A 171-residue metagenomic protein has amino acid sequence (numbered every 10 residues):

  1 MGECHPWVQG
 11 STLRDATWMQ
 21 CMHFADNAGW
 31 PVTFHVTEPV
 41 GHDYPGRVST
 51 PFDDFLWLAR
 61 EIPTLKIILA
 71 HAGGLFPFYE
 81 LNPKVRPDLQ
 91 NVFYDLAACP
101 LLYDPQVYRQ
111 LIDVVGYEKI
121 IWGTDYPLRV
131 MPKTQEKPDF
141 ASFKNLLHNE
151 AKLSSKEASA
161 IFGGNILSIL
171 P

Functional and structural regions predicted by a protein language model:
M1, A25, H71, Y94 (+3 more regions): Divalent metal-coordination and catalytic microenvironments
M1-Q20, F24-A28, S142, H148 (+1 more regions): Mid-domain alpha/beta scaffold segments of enzyme catalytic cores
P6-V8, T37-G41, P127-R129: A short, flexible beta-alpha/helix-coil linker loop
V8, G74-F76, P100, P127 (+1 more regions): Residue-level detector of flexible, active-site-proximal loop/helix-junction positions within diverse enzyme catalytic
Q9, G46, C99, Q135 (+2 more regions): Short, surface-exposed alpha-helical recognition segments that flank or form part of ligand/macromolecule-binding
R14-W122: Catalytic pocket-lining loop regions of alpha/beta-barrel enzymes, especially the amidohydrolase/enolase/GH5 lineages
V114-I121, V130-P171: Mid-to-C-terminal alpha-helical segments outside catalytic/metal-binding sites
